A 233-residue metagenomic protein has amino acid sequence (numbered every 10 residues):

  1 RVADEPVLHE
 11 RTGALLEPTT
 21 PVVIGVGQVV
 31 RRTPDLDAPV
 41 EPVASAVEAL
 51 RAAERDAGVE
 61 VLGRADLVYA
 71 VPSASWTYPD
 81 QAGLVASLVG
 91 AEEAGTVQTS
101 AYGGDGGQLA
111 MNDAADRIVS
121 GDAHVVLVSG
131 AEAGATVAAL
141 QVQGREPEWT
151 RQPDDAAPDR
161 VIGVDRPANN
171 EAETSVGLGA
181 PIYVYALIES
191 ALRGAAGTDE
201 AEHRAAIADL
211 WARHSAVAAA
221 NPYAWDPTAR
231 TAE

Functional and structural regions predicted by a protein language model:
R1-S100, D116-A123, L127-E233: Conserved "HGTGT" condensation-loop signature of ketosynthase/thiolase-family condensing enzymes that catalyze
G103-G104: Short helix-initiation/N-cap motifs at beta->coil->alpha
G107-D116: Conserved phosphate-binding catalytic cores of ATP/NTP-utilizing and phosphoryl-transfer enzymes
